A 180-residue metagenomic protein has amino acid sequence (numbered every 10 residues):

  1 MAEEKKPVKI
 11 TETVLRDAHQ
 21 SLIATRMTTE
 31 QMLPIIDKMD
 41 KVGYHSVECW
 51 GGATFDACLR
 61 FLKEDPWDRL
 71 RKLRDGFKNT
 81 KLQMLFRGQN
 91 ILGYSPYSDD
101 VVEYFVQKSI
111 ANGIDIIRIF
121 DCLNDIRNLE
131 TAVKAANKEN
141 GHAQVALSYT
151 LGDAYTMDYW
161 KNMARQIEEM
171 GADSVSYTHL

Functional and structural regions predicted by a protein language model:
A2-T25, N79-Y94, K138-L151: N-terminal small/glycine-rich loop or linker at the start of catalytic domains across soluble metabolic enzymes
L22, E30, P34, F55-F61: An N-cap/entry alpha-helix motif that binds or orients negatively charged groups
P34-W50, N112-I114: Catalytic domains of carbohydrate-active enzymes, especially glycoside hydrolases
S46, I116-R118, S174: Residues at the N-termini of beta-strands
A53-T131, L147-N162: Active-site beta->alpha loop and helix N-cap motifs at the rims of alpha/beta catalytic domains
Y159-A164, A172-S174: Phosphate/pyrophosphate-binding betaalpha-module
T178-H179: Conserved small/polar residues in nucleotide/adenosyl-binding loops
